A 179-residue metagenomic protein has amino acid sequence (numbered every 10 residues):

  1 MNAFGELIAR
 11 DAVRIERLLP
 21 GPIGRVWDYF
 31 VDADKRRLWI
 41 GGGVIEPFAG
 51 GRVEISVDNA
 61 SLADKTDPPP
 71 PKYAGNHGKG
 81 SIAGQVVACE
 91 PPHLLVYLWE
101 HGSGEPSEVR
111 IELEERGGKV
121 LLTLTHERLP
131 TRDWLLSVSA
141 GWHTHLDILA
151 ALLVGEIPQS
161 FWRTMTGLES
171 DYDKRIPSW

Functional and structural regions predicted by a protein language model:
M1-R52: Hydrophobic ligand-binding cavity/cleft-lining segments
G24, D28, A88, G117 (+1 more regions): Replace "anionic and nucleotidyl ligands
V26, R36, V53, V86 (+4 more regions): Hydrophobic pocket/interface hotspot
D34-K79, F161-S170: Short beta-edge strand/loop motif at the mouth of beta-sheet-based domains
V44-I45, S61-L129: Hydrophobic-ligand binding "helix-grip"
Y73-G78, R116-W179: Terminal "cap-and-tail" regions of soluble proteins that handle hydrophobic small molecules
